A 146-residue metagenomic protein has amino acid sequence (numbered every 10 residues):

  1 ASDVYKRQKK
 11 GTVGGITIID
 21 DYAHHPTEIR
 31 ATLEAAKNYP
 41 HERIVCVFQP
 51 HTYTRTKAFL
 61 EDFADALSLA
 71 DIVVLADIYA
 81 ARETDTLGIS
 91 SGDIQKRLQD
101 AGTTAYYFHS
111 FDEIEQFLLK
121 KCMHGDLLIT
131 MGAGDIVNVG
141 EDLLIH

Functional and structural regions predicted by a protein language model:
S2-I72: Nucleotide phosphate-binding/pyrophosphate-handling subdomain across enzymes that bind or process nucleotide phosphates
I19-D20, R82, F108, M131: Thr-Gly-centered strand-to-loop micro-motif
A31, A58-L60, T86-L87, L119 (+1 more regions): Short amphipathic alpha-helical segments
E34-N38, E61-D65, I89-S91, H124 (+1 more regions): Short, solvent-exposed amphipathic alpha-helical segments in soluble enzyme and RNA/protein-processing domains
H41, S91, A133: ATP/adenylate-binding site constellation spanning eukaryotic-like Ser/Thr protein kinases, ABC-transporter
P50-Y53, I78-A81, A133-I136: Short glycine-rich anion-binding loops that position phosphate/pyrophosphate groups of nucleotides and phosphorylated
A64-H124: C-terminal helical cap/extension that packs against the catalytic core of soluble nucleotide-cofactor enzymes
E113-L144: A glycine-rich beta-strand to alpha-helix segment that forms a phosphate/ribose-binding loop at ligand/cofactor sites
